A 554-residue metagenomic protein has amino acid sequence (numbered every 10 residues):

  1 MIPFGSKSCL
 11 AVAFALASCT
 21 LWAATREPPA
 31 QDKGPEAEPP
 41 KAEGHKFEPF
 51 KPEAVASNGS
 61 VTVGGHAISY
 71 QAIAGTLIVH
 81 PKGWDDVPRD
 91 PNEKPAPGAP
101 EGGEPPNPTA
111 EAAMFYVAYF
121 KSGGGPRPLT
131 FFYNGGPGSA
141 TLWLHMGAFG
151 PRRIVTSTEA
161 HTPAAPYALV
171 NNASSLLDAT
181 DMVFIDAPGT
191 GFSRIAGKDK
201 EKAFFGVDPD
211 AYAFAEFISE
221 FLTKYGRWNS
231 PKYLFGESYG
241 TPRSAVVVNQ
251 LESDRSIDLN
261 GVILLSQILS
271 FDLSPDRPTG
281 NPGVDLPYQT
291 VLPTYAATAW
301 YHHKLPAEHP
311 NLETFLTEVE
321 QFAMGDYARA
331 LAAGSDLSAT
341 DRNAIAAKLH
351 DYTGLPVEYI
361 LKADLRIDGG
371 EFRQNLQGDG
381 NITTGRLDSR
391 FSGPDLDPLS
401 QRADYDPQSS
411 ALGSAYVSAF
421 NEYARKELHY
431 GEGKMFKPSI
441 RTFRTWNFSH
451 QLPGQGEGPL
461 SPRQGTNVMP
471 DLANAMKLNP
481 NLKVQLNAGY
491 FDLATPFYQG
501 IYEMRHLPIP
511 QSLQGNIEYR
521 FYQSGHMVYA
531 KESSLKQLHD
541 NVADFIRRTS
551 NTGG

Functional and structural regions predicted by a protein language model:
R26-E43, W84-A203, R505: N-terminal cap/lid subdomain of alpha/beta-hydrolase-fold enzymes
P151-V155, V248, E252-T353: A catalytic-pocket lid/entrance helix-loop region that shapes and gates access to the active site across common
L177-T180, A187, F204-T223: Alpha/beta-hydrolase active-site loop
G226-Y239: Alpha/beta-hydrolase fold nucleophile elbow
G236-N249: Glycine-rich nucleophile elbow surrounding the catalytic serine of serine-hydrolase chemistry
G334-A494: Alpha/beta-hydrolase fold catalytic core
L482, P496-H506: Short alpha-helix in the alpha/beta-hydrolase fold that links the catalytic acid
Q523-L535: Catalytic histidine-centered segment of alpha/beta-hydrolase-like enzymes
